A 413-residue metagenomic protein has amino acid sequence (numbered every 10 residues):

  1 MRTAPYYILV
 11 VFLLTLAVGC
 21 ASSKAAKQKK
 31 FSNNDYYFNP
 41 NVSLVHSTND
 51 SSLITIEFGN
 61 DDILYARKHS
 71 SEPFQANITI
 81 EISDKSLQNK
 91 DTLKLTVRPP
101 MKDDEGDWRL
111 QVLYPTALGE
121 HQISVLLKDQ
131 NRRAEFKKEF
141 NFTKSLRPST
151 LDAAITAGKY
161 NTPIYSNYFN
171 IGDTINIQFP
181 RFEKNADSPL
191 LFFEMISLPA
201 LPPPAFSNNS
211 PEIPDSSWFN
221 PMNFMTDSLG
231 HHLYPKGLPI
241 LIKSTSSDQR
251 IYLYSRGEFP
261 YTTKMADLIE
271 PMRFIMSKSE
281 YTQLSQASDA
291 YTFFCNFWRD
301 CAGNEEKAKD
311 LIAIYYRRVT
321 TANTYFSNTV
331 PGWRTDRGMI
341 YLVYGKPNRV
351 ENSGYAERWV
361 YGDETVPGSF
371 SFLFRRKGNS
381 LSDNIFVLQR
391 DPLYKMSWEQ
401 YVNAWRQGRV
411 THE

Functional and structural regions predicted by a protein language model:
M1-I8: Bacterial N-terminal signal peptides that target proteins for export
L16-G19: C-terminal motif of bacterial Sec signal peptides marking the signal peptidase cleavage site
A21-W218, M222-D227: Intrinsically disordered, low-complexity terminal regions enriched in Ser/Thr/Pro/Gly and charged residues
L95-P100, L388-K395: Short, solvent-exposed aromatic-acidic interface loops
L127, K243-S244: Conserved structural position at the C-terminal beta-strand of extracellular beta-sandwich adhesion modules
T143-Y168, Y252-Y281, R317: Low-complexity, Pro/Ser/Thr- and charge-rich linker/hinge segments at domain boundaries
P163-S210, I269-W333: Conserved, compact domain cores that house catalytic/ligand-binding motifs in diverse enzymes and effector modules
Q286, A290-W333, R337-D383, L393-S397 (+1 more regions): A cross-family detector of function-defining hotspots
